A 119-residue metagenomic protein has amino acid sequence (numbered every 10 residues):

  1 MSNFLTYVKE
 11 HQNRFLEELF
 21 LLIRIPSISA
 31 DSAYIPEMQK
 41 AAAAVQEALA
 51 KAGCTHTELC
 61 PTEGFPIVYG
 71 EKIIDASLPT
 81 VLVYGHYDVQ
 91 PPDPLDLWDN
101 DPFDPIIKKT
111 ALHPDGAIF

Functional and structural regions predicted by a protein language model:
S2-L95: N-terminal helical capping/dimerization or prosegment-like subdomains of hydrolases acting on amide or phosphate bonds
L78-F119: Active-site metal-coordination/substrate-binding segment of hydrolases, especially metallo-dependent peptidases
